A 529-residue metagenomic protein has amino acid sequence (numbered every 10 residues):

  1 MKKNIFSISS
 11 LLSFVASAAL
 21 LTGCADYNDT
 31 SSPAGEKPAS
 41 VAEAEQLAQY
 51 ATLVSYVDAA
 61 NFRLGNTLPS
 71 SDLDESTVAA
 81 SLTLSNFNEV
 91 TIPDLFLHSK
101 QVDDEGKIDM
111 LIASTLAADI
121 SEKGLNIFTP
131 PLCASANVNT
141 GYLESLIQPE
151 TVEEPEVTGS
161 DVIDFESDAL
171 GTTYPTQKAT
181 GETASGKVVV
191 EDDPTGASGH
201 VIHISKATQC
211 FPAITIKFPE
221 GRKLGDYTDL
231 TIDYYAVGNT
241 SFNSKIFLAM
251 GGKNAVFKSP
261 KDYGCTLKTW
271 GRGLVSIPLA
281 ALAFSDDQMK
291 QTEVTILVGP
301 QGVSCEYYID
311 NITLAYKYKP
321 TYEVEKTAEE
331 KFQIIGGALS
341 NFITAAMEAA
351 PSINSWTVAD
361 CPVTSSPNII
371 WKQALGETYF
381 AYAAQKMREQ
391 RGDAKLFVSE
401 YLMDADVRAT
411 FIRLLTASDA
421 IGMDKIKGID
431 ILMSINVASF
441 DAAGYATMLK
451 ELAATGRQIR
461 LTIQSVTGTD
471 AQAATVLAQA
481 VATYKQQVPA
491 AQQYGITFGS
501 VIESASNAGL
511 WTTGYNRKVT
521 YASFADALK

Functional and structural regions predicted by a protein language model:
M1-N4, S13-S55: Bacterial Sec-dependent N-terminal signal peptides
S55, T151-E182, A350-I353, C361: Extracellular carbohydrate-recognition regions
D58-S114, D119, L125-N126, P131-E153 (+5 more regions): N-terminal substrate-binding region of glycoside hydrolase catalytic domains
L111-I112, Y142-E156, Y316-I412, D424 (+3 more regions): Active-site cleft segment of glycoside hydrolase catalytic domains centered on the general acid/base Glu
P175, P212-I216, N239-G252: Beta-strand acidic-aromatic groove motif in beta-rich domains, primarily in extracellular
G186-P212: Short carbohydrate-recognition loop motifs
T208-L230, G238, C265-T269, S285-Q288 (+1 more regions): Extracellular/lumenal carbohydrate-interaction signature centered on repeated Trp-anchored short motifs
K253-K290, Y307-Y308: Extracellular carbohydrate recognition and processing domains and analogous Trp-centered ligand-binding platforms
